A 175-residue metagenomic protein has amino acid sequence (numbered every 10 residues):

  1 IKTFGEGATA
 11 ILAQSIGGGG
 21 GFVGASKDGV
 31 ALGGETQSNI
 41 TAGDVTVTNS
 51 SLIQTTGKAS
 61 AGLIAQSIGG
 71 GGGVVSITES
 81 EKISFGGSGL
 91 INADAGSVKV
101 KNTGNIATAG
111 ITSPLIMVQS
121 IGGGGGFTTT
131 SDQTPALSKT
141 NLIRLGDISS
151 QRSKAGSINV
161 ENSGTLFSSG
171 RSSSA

Functional and structural regions predicted by a protein language model:
I1-A175: Low-complexity, glycine- and small/polar-enriched segments
